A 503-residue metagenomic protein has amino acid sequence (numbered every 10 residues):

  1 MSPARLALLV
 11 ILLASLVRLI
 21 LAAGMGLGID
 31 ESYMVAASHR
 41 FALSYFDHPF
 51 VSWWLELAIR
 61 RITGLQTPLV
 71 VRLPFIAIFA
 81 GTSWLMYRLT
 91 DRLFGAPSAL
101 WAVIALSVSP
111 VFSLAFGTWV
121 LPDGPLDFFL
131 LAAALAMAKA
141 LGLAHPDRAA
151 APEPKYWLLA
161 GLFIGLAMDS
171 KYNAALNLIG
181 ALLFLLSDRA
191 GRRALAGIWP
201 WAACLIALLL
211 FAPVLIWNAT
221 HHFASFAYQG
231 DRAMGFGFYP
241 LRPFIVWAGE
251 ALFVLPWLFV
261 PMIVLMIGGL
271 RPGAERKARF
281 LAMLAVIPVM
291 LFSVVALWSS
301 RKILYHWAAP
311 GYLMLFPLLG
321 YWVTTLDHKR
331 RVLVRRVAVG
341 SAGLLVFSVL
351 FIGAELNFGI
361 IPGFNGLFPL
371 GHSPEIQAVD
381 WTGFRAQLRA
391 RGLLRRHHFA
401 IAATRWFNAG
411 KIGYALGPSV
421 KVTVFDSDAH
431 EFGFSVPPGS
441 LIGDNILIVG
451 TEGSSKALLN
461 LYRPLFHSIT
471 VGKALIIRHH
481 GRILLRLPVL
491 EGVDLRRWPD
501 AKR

Functional and structural regions predicted by a protein language model:
A4-R5, M86-V108, D127-F128, H145-A151: Transmembrane-helix signature of polytopic, membrane-embedded enzymes that assemble or transfer cell-envelope glycans
L8, L73-F94, A132-A136: Transmembrane-helix motifs of polytopic, lipid-linked glycan transferases
I11, A102-V111, L135, I164 (+2 more regions): Short helix- or helix-capping micro-motifs that position conserved polar/aromatic residues at function-defining sites
R92-P97, A133-Y156, G268-G269: Membrane-interface transmembrane helices that cradle and orient dolichyl/undecaprenyl
A102, P152-K171, I206-L209: Membrane-interface alpha helices of multi-pass inner-membrane proteins
G117-P125: Short acidic/glycine- and proline-prone juxtamembrane loop motifs at membrane-interface regions of multi-pass membrane
L166, N177-A278, P288-V294, W298: Transmembrane-lumen/periplasm boundary regions of multi-pass, lipid-linked membrane glycan transferases
Y305, V332-H397, F407-K421, S427-H430 (+1 more regions): Membrane-proximal, lumen/periplasm-facing interface regions of secretory-pathway glyco- and lipid-modifying enzymes
